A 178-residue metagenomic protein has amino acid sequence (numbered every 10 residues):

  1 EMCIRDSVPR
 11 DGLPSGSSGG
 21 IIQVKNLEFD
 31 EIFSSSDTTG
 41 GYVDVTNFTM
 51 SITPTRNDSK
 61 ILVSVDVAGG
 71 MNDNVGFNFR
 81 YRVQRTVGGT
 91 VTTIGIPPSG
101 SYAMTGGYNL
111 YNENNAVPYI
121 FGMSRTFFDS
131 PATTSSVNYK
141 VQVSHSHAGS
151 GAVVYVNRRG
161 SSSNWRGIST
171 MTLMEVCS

Functional and structural regions predicted by a protein language model:
M2-I4: Short, small-residue-biased leader/transition segments that mark boundaries at the very start of proteins
D6-S17: Short, surface-exposed terminal/edge motifs of secreted or surface/virion proteins that either
I21-I32, T49: Short amphipathic
E28, S34-D37, Y42, P54-S136 (+1 more regions): Terminal beta-strand-rich extracellular "head" domains that mediate receptor/glycan or other ligand binding
G41-T49: A short beta-strand-loop element at or near the start of a globular domain
